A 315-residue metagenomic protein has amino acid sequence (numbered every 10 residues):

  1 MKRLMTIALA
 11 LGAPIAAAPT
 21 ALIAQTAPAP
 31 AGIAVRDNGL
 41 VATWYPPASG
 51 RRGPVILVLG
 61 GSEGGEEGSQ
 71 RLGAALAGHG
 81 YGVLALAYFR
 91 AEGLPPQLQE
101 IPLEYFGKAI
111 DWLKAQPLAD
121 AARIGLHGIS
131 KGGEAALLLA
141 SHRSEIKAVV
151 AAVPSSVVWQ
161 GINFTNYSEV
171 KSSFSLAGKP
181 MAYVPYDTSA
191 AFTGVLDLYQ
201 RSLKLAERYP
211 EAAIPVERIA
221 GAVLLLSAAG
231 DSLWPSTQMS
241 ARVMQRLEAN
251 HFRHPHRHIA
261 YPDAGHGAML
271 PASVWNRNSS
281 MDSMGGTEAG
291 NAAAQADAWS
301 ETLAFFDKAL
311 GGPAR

Functional and structural regions predicted by a protein language model:
L22-P54: N-terminal cap/lid segment of alpha/beta-hydrolase-fold proteins
V41-R52, G61, P117, A212-V216: Short beta-strand-to-loop junctions in surface cap/lid or active-site-entrance loops
G50-P54, V58-P95, S232-S236: Short substrate-entry loop that stabilizes the transition state in hydrolases
E63-G68, H79, K108-M181, L196-R208 (+2 more regions): Primarily recognizes the serine-hydrolase "nucleophile elbow" in alpha/beta-hydrolase and SGNH/GDSL folds
L72, G221, P235-A249, S273: Short alpha-helix in the alpha/beta-hydrolase fold that links the catalytic acid
F89-A121: Catalytic nucleophile-loop/oxyanion-hole region of alpha/beta-hydrolase and closely related hydrolase-like folds
I219, L225-S227: Short beta-strand/loop motif that positions the catalytic acidic residue of the alpha/beta-hydrolase fold
L226, A241, R253-R315: C-terminal catalytic histidine-bearing segment of alpha/beta-hydrolase fold enzymes
